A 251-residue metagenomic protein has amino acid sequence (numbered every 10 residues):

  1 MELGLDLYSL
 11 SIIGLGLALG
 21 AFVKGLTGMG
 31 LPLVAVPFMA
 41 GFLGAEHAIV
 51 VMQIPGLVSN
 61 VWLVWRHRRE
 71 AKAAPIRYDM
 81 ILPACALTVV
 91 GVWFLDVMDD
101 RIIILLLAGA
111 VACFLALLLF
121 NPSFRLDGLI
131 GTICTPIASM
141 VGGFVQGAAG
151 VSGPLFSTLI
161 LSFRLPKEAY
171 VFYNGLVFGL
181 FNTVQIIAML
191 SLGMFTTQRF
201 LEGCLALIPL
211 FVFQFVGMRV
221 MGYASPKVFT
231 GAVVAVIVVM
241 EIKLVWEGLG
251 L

Functional and structural regions predicted by a protein language model:
E2-F42, F124-N174, F181: Selected transmembrane alpha-helices and immediately adjacent juxtamembrane segments of polytopic inner-membrane
S9-L10, A40-L57, R101-V111, M140-G150 (+1 more regions): Structural signature of hydrophobic alpha-helical transmembrane segments
G14, A18, F22, Q53 (+9 more regions): Residue-level signature of the transmembrane alpha-helical core of multi-pass small-molecule transporters
P37-E46, I81-V90, F114, C134-G147 (+2 more regions): Small-residue-rich segments of transmembrane alpha-helices in multi-pass membrane proteins, especially helix faces
G44, D99, I103, P166 (+1 more regions): A helix-boundary/kink motif common to multi-pass secondary transporters, especially Major Facilitator Superfamily
V51-D100, T183-K227, A235: Selective hydrophobic functional segments
W62-E70, V92, V97, L106-G131 (+2 more regions): Transmembrane helix exit motif
A74-P83, L106-A110, L129-S139, A169-L176 (+1 more regions): Cytoplasmic-side transmembrane-helix entry/capping segments in multi-pass membrane proteins
